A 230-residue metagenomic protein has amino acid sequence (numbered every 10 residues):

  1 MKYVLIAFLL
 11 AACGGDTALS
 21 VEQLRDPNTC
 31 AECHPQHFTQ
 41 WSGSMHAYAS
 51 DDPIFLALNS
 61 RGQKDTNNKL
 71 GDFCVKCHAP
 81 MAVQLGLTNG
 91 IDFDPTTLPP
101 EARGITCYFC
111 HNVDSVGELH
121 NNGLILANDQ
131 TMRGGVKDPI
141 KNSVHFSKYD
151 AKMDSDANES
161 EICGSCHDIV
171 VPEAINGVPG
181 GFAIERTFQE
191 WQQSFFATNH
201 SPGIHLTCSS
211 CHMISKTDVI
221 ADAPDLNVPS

Functional and structural regions predicted by a protein language model:
Y3-A12: Sec-dependent N-terminal signal peptides
C13-R103, Y108-N158, G164-P202: Sequence context of c-type cytochrome heme-c attachment sites
I204-S230: Catalytic cores of secreted or luminal carbohydrate-active enzymes
